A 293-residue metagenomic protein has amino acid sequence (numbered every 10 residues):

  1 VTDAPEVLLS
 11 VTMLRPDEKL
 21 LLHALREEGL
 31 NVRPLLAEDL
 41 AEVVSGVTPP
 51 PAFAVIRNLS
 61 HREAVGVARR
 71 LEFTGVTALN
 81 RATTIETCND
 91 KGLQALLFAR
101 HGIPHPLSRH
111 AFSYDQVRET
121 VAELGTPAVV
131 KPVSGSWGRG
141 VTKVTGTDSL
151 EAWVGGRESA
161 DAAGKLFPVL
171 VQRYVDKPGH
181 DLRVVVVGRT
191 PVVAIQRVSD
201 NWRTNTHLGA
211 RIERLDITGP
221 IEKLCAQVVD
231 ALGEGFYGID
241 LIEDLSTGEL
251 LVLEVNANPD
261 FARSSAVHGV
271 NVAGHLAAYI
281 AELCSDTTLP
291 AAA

Functional and structural regions predicted by a protein language model:
V1-T84, F112, S285: ATP-binding N-terminal substructure of ATP-dependent carboxylate-amine bond-forming enzymes
T2, V11, V47, E72-G75 (+2 more regions): Active-site nucleotide/adenylate-binding loops and adjacent lid/helix of ATP-dependent enzymes
V47-P50, G125, L245-L251: A short, glycine/Asx- and small/polar-enriched loop/turn that sits immediately N-terminal to a beta-strand
P106, R139, H180-L182, R189 (+2 more regions): Change "...and in nucleic-acid phosphodiester-cleaving endonucleases..." to "...and in nucleic-acid processing enzymes
A128, L170, V192-V193, Y237 (+1 more regions): Protein kinase-like catalytic core scaffold
K143-L232: Phosphate-binding site of ATP-dependent enzymes
R203-V252, G274-L289: A long amphipathic alpha-helix within ATP-dependent nucleotide-binding catalytic cores
N256-G269: Glycine-rich phosphate/pyrophosphate-binding beta-alpha loops
